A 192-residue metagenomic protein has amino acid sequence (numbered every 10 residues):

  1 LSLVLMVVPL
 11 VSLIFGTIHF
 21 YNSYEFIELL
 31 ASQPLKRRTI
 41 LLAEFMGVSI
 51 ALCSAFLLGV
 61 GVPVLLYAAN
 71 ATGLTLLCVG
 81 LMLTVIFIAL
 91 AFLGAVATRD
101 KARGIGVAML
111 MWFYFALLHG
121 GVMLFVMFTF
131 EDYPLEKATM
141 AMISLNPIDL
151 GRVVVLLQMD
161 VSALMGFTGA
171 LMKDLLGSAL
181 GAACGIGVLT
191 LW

Functional and structural regions predicted by a protein language model:
S2, G47-R103, V107: Secretory targeting signals
S2-S23, L52: Long, hydrophobic alpha-helical segments
V8-L13, L42-A43, A71-L76, L180-C184: Short alpha-helical transmembrane interface motifs in multi-pass membrane proteins
S12-G16, E25-F26, A89-L90, H119-V122 (+1 more regions): Hydrophobic/aromatic residues in alpha-helical transmembrane segments
L13-Q33, E44-F45: Transmembrane helix boundary and interhelical loop/hinge segments in multi-pass membrane proteins
P34-M46, I50: Amphipathic cytosolic juxtamembrane alpha-helices at the membrane-cytosol interface of multi-pass membrane transporters
I105-F115: Central hydrophobic cores of alpha-helical transmembrane segments in multi-pass integral membrane proteins
H119-L191: Terminal transmembrane helical anchor/hairpin motif
